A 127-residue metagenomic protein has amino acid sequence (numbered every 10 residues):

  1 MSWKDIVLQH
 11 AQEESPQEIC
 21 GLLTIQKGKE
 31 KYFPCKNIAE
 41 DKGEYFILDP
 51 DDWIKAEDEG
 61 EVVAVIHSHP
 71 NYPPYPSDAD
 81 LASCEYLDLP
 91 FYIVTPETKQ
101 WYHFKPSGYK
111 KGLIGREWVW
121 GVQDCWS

Functional and structural regions predicted by a protein language model:
M1-V62, N71-S127: Conserved beta-strand-loop surface patch within small alpha/beta domains used for substrate/adaptor or ligand engagement
S68: Aromatic- and charge-enriched substrate-recognition/interaction segments in catalytic or ligand-/protein-binding
